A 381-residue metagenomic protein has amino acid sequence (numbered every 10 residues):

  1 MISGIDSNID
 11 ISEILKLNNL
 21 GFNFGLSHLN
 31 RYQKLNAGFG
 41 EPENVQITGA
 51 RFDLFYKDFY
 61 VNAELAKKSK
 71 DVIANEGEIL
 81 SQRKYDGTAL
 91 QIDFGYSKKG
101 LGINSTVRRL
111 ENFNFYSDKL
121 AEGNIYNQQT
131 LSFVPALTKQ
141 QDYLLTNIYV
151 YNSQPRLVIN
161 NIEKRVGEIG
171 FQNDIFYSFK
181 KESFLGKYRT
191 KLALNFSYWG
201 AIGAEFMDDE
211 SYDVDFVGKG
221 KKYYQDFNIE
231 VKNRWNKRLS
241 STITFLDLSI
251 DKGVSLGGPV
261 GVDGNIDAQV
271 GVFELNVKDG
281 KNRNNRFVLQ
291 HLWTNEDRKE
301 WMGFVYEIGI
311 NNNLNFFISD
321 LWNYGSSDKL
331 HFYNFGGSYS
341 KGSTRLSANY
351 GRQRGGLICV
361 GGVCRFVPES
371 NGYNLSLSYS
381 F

Functional and structural regions predicted by a protein language model:
M1-N285, L289-M302, Y306, L314-F335 (+1 more regions): Signature for the C-terminal beta-barrel architecture of outer-membrane proteins
G336, S347: Catalytic-face loop-and-helix region of soluble metabolic enzyme cores
Y339: Structured loop/turn residues at beta-strand edges in well-structured enzyme cores
G342, N349-G351: Long, intrinsically disordered, low-complexity segments
